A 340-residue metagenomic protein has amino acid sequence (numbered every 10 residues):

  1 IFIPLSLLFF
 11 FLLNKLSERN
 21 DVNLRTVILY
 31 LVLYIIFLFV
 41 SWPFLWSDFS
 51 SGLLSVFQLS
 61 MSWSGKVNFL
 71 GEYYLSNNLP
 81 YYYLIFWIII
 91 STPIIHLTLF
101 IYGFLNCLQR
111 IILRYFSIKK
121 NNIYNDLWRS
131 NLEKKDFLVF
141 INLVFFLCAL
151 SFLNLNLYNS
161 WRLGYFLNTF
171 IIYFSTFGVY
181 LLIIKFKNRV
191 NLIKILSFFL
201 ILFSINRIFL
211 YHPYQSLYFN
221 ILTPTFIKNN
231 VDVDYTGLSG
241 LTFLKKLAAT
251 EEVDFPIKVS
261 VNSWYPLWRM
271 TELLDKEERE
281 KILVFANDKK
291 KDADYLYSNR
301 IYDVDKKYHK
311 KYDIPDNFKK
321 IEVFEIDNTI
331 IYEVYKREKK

Functional and structural regions predicted by a protein language model:
I1-I3, F86, I90-L99, Y158-I183: Hydrophobic/aromatic-rich transmembrane helices and adjacent perimembrane loops
L5-F9: Hydrophobic alpha-helical transmembrane segments that constitute the membrane-spanning cores of multi-pass membrane
F10-L153, L157, L202-T242, Y308 (+1 more regions): Transmembrane-lumen/periplasm boundary regions of multi-pass, lipid-linked membrane glycan transferases
S17, F174-I195: Cytosolic-side transmembrane helix boundary signature
S17, I90, I171, I184-K187 (+2 more regions): Residue-level signal for alpha-helix termini/capping positions
P43-S47, G52-L53, L59, L155-N156 (+1 more regions): Catalytic lumenal/periplasmic loop and adjoining terminal transmembrane helix of membrane glycan-assembly enzymes
F145, K339-K340: Short, charged/polar, Gly/Pro-enriched secondary-structure boundary elements
